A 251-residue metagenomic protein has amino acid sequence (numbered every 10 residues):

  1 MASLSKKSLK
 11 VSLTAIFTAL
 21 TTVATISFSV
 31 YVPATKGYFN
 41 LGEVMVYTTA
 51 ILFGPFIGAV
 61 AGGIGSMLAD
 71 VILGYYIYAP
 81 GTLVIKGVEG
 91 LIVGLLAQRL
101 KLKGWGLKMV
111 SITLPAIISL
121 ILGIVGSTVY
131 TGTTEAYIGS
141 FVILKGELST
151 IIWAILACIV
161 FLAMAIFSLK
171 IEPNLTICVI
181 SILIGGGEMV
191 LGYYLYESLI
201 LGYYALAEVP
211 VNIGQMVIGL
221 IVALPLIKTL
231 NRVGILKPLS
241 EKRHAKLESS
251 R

Functional and structural regions predicted by a protein language model:
M1-R251: Loop-helix junctions at membrane interfaces
